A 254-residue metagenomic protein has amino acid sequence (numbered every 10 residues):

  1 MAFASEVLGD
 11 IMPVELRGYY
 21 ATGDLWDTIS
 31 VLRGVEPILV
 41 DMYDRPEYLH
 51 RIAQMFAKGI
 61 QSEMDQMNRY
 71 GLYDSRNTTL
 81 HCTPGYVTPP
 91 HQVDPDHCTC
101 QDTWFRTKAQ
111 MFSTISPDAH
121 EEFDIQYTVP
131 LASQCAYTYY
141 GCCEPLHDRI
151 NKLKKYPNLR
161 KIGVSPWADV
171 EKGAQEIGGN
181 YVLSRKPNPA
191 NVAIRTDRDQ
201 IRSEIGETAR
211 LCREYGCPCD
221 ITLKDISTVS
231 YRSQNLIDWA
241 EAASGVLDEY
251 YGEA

Functional and structural regions predicted by a protein language model:
M1-A254: Active-site loop segments of alpha/beta catalytic cores
